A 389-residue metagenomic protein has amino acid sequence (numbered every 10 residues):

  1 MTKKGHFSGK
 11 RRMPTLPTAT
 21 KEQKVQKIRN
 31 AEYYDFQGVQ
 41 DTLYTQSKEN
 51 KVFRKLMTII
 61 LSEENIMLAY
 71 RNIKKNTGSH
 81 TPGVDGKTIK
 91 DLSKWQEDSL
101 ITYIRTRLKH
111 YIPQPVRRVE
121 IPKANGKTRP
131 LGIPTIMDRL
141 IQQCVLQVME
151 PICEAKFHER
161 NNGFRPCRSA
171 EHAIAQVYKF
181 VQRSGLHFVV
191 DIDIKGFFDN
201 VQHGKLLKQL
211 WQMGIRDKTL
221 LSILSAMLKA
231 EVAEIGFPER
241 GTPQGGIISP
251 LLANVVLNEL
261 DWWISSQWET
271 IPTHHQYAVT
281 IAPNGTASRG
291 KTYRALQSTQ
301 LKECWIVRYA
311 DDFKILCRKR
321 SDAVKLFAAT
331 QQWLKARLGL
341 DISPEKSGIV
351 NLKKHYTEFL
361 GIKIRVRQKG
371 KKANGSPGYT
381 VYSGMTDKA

Functional and structural regions predicted by a protein language model:
M1-D98: Non-catalytic, polymerase-adjacent accessory regions of viral genome-replication enzymes
D35, V52, G132, I136-L146 (+6 more regions): Duplex nucleic acid-engaging cores and interfaces of nucleic-acid transaction enzymes
Y70-I73, Y103-K127, I136, L140-V148 (+2 more regions): Reverse-transcriptase-like RNA-dependent polymerase core
D91, T135, I315-K319: Short beta-strand-to-loop capping motifs
L100, P115, K156-R160, R165-R168 (+3 more regions): Conserved polymerase palm-domain catalytic core
P130-I133, S376: Conserved phosphate-binding loops in nucleotide/dinucleotide-binding enzymes
G348-N374, G378: Acidic/histidine-rich catalytic neighborhood
A373-A389: Basic, alpha-helical interaction scaffolds
